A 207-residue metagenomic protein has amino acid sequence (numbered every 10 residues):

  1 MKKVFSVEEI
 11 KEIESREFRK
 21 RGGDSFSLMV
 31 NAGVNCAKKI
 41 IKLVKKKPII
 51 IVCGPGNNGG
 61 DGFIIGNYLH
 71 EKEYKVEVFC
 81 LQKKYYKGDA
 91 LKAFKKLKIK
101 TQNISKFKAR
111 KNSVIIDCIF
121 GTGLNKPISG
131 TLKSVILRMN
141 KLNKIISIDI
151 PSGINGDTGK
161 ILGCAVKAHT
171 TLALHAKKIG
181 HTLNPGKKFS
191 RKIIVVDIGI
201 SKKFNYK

Functional and structural regions predicted by a protein language model:
M1-K46, S201-K207: Positively charged, low-complexity intrinsically disordered leader regions
K2-F5, N112-K207: YjeF_N-associated NAD(P)HX repair module
F5-E8, G23-N35, G60, G88 (+4 more regions): Conserved active-site and cofactor/substrate-binding residues in soluble primary-metabolism enzymes
I10, C36, V76-V78, I116 (+2 more regions): Hydrophobic aliphatic residue packing
I13-K20, K39, L43, K72 (+5 more regions): Change "in soluble alpha/beta enzymes" to "in soluble alpha/beta proteins
S15, R19, V52, C80 (+2 more regions): A near-ubiquitous, low-amplitude feature marking generic local secondary-structure context
N31-V34, N57, I136-L137, K192-I193: Short, surface-exposed, charged/polar-biased interaction segments
K38-I119, P127-I148: Nucleotide and nucleotide-moiety/phosphate-recognizing core
